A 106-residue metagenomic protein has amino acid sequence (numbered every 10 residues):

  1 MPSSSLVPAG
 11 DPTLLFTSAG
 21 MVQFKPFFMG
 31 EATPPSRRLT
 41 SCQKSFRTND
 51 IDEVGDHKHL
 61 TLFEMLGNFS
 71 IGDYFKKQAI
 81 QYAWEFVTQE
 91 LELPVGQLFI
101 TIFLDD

Functional and structural regions predicted by a protein language model:
M1-D106: Alpha-helical segments
